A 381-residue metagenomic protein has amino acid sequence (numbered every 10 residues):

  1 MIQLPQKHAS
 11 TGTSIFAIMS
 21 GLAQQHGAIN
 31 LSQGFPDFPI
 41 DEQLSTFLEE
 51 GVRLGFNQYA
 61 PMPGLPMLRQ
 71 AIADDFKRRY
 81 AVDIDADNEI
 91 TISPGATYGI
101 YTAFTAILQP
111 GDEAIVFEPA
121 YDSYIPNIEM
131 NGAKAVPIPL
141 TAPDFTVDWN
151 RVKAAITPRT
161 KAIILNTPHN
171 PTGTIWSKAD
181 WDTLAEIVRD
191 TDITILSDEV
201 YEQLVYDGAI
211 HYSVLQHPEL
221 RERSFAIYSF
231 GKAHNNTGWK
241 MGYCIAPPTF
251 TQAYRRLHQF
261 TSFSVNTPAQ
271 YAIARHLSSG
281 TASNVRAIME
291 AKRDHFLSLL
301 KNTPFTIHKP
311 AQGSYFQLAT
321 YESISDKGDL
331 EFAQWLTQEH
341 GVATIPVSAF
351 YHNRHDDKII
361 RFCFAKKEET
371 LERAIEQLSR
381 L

Functional and structural regions predicted by a protein language model:
P5-G95, T102, H276-S279: N-terminal small-domain helix-loop-helix segment of the aminotransferase-like
F56, Y254-H258, L277-S298, D326-G328: Structural signature of PLP-dependent enzymes
A106-I128: Conserved PLP-anchoring active-site segment centered on the Schiff-base-forming lysine
D112, A133, D190-T194, R221-E222: A short helix->loop->beta-strand "cap" motif at the edges of active sites that frequently abuts
V136, L140-D207: Active-site phosphate-binding strand-loop segment of PLP-dependent enzymes
K153, W335-T344, F350-L381: PLP-dependent enzyme catalytic core of the Aspartate aminotransferase-like
I210, Q216-A253: Active-site PLP attachment segment
Q270, A274, M289-L297, H308-Y321: Conserved glycine-rich beta-strand-loop-beta hairpin in the small C-terminal domain of fold type I
